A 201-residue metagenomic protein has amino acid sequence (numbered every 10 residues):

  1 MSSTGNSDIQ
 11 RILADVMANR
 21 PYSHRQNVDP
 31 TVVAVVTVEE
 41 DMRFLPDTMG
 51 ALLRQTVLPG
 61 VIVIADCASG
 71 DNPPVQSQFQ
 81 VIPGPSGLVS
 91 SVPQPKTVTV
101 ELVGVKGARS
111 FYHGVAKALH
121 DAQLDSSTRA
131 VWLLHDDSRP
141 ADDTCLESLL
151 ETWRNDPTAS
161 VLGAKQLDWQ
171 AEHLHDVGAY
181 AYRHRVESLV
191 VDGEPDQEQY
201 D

Functional and structural regions predicted by a protein language model:
M1-A51: N-proximal low-complexity "stem/linker" segments adjacent to membrane-targeting elements
G50-P59: Short, acidic, metal-binding catalytic loop of nucleotide-sugar glycosyltransferases
G60-A68, V103-G104: Short beta-strand/loop segment that forms part of the nucleotide-sugar
D66-S77, R139: A conserved acidic beta->alpha catalytic loop
V105-A122: Glycine-rich, basic loop-to-helix element that forms the pyrophosphate-binding segment of sugar-nucleotide handling
S127-R139: Short beta-strand-to-loop acidic/aromatic patch adjacent to the donor-nucleotide binding site
R139-D176, A181: Conserved donor NDP-sugar-binding/catalytic core segment of glycosyltransferases
Y182-D201: Short, flexible, basic/aromatic active-site loop/helix in glycosyltransferases
